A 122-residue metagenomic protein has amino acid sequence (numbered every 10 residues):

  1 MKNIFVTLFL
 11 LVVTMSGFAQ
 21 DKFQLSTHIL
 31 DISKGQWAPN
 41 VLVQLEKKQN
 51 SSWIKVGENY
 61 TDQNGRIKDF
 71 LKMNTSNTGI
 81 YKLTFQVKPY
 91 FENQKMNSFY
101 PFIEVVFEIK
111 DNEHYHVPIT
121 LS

Functional and structural regions predicted by a protein language model:
F5-P39, K47, W53: Beta-strand-rich domain onsets/edges
Q20, Y60-D62, S76-T78, S98 (+1 more regions): Surface-exposed coil/turn segments at beta-strand junctions on protein surfaces, enriched
N40, V56-E58, F70: Residue-level detector of high-confidence beta-strand sites
L42-E46, K82-T84: Beta-strand signatures of extracellular beta-sandwich domains
N50-V56, S98-F99: Short beta-strand and strand-turn-strand segments in soluble, beta-rich domains
T61-K72: Glycine-centered loop-to-beta-strand initiation motif
I80-S122: Feature of secretome-associated and extracellular-like proteins
